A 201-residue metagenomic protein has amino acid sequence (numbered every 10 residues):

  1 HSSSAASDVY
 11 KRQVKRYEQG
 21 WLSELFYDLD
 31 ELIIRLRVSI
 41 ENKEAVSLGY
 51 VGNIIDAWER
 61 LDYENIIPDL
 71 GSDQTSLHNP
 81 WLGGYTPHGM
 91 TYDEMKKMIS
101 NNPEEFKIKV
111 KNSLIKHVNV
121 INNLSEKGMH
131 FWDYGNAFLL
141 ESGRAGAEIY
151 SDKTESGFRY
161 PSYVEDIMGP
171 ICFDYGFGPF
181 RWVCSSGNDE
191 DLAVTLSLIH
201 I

Functional and structural regions predicted by a protein language model:
H1-A6, Y10, I199-H200: Single conserved hydrophobic/aromatic residue that forms the stacking wall/gate of nucleotide- or nucleobase-binding
D8, S72-H78, V164: A generic structural motif
K11-F26: Active-site-proximal loop->helix
K11-V14, I55-W58, L77-L82, F138-R144: Flexible loop/turn segments at secondary-structure boundaries
F26-L61, D69-S72, M98-M129, G135 (+1 more regions): Phosphate/diphosphate-binding loops
Y63-E64, Y85-G89, I149: Short, surface-exposed amphipathic charged segments that create phosphate/polyanion-binding patches used for binding
L70, N79, G84, H88-G89: Long, well-ordered, tryptophan-enriched scaffold segments
D93-K96: Active-site gating loops and adjacent loop-to-helix segments of metal-dependent hydrolytic enzymes
